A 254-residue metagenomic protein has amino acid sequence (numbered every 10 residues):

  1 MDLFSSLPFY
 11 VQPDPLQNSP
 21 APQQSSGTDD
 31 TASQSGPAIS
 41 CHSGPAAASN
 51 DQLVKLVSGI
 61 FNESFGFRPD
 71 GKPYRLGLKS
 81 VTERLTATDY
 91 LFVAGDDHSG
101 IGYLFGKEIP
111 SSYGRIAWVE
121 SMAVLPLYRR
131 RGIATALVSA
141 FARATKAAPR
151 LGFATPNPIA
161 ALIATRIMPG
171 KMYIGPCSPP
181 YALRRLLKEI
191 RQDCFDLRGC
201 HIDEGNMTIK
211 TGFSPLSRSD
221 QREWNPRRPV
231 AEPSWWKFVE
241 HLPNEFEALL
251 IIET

Functional and structural regions predicted by a protein language model:
D2-V54, E63-S64, L85, K146-T254: Terminal substrate-recognition subdomain of acyl/acetyltransferases
A46-N50, S112, W118, M122 (+2 more regions): Amphipathic alpha-helical protein-protein interaction segments
V57-M122: A conserved beta-strand-loop-helix scaffold within acyl/acetyltransferase catalytic domains
S99-G102, I109-R115, L125-R131, I159-I163 (+1 more regions): Eukaryotic short linear interaction motifs
V124, R130-R143: Conserved acetyl-CoA-binding loop-helix of GNAT-fold acetyltransferases
